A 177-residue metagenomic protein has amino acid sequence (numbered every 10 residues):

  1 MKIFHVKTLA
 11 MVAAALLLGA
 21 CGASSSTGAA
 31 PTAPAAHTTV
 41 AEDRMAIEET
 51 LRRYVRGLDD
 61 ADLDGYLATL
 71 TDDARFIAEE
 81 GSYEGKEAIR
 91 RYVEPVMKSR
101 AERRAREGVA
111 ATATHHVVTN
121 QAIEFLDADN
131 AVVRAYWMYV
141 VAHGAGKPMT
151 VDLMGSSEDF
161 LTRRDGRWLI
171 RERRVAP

Functional and structural regions predicted by a protein language model:
M1-A10: Bacterial N-terminal signal peptides that target proteins for export
L18-A20: C-terminal motif of bacterial Sec signal peptides marking the signal peptidase cleavage site
G22, S26-T69: Short, low-complexity N-terminal intrinsically disordered segments enriched in polar/charged residues
L63-G65, T69-Y136: A solvent-exposed, acidic/Ser-Thr-rich amphipathic alpha-helical stretch
A110, K147-P148: Outer-membrane beta-barrel domain signature
H115, D152-L153: Short, glycine/acidic-rich beta->alpha junctions
N130-R134, K147, L153-P177: Short beta-strand edge/turn micro-motifs at domain boundaries
Y139-H143: Beta-strand elements of well-folded, non-transmembrane domains
